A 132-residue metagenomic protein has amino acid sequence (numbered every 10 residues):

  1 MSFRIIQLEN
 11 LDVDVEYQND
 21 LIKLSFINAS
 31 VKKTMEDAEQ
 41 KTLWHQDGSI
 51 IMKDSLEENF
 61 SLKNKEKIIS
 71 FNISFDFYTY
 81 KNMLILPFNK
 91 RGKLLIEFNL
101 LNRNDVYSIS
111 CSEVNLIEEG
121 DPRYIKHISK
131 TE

Functional and structural regions predicted by a protein language model:
M1-E132: Surface-exposed, interaction-prone regions used to assemble/regulate multi-protein complexes
